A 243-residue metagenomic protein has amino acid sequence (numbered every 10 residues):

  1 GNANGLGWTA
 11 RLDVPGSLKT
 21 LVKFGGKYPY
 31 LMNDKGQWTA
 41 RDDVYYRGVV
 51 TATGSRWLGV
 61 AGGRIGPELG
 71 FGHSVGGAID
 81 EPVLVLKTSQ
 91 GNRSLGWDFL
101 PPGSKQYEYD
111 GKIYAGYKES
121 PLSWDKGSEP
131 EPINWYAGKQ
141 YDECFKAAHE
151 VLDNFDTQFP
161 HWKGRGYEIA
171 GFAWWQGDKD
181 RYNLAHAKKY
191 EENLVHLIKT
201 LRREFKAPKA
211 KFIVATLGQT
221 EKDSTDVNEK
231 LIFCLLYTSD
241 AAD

Functional and structural regions predicted by a protein language model:
N2-W162, G166-Y167, E221: Conserved SGNH/GDSL esterase-like catalytic core that processes O-acyl groups on lipids and polysaccharides
L69, H73, G77, D142 (+6 more regions): Solvent-exposed, polar/charged alpha-helical surfaces in well-ordered, non-transmembrane soluble domains, broadly
L84-K87, A170-Q176, K211-A215: Structural recognition of the beta-strand scaffold that forms the well-ordered cores of secreted hydrolase catalytic
S89-S94, W174-R181, L217-E221: Short, internal active-site loops enriched in acidic
Y136-K139, A185-N193, D223-D226: Alpha-helix N-cap and loop-to-helix initiation/capping positions
V151, F155, F159, K179-Q219: Extracytoplasmic, non-cytosolic globular domains
E221-L236: Catalytic cores of processing enzymes, dominated by hydrolases/peptidases, characterized by acidic/His-rich
Y237-D243: Conserved small/polar residues in nucleotide/adenosyl-binding loops
